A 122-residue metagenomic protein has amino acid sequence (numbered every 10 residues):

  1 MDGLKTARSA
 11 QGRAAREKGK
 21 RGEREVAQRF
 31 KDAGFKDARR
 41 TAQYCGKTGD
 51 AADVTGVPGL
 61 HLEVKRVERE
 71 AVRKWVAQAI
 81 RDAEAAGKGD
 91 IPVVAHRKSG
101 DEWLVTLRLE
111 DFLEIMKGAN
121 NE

Functional and structural regions predicted by a protein language model:
M1-E122: Catalytic phosphate/metal-binding cores of nucleic-acid and nucleotide-processing enzymes, i.e., regions that mediate
